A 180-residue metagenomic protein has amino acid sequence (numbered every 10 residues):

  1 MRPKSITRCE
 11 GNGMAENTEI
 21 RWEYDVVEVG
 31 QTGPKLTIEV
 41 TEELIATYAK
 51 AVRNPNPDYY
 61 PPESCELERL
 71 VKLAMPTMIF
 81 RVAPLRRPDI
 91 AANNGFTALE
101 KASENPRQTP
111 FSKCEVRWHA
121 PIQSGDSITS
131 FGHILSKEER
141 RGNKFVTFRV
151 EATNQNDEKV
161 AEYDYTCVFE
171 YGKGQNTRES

Functional and structural regions predicted by a protein language model:
R2-G13: Short, Lys/Arg-enriched N-terminal segments with co-localized hydrophobic residues within the first ~10-30 amino acids
G13-E28, F111-K113, R117-S180: HotDog/MaoC-like acyl-thioester-processing domains
A15-F111, G174-S180: Hot-dog-fold acyl-thioester-processing enzymes
